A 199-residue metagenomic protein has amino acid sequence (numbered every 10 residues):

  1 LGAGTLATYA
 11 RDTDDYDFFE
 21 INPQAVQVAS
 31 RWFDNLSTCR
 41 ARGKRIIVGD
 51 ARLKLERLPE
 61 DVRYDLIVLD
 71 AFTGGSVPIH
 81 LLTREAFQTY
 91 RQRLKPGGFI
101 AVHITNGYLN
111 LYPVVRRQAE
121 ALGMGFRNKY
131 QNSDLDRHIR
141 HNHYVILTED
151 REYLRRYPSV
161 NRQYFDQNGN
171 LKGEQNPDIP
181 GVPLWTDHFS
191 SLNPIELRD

Functional and structural regions predicted by a protein language model:
A3-D12: Conserved SAM-binding loop of SAM-dependent methyltransferases across substrates and taxa, primarily the Class I
D15, W32-R57, D61, D65 (+3 more regions): Soluble small-group transferase modules, centered on the S-adenosyl donor enzyme superfamily
F18-P23: Conserved acidic E/D residue at the C-terminus of a beta-strand in Rossmann-like folds
V26-Q27: Short alpha-helix immediately C-terminal to the canonical SAM-binding loop
V68-D70: A conserved beta-strand element that flanks and buttresses the S-adenosyl-L-methionine
T73-L82: Glycine/threonine-rich flexible loop motifs
L82-P96: A short glycine-rich, Lys/Arg-flanked "PGG" loop and its adjoining helix->strand segment in the class I
G97-I104: Conserved beta-strand signature within the Rossmann-like core of class I S-adenosyl-L-methionine
